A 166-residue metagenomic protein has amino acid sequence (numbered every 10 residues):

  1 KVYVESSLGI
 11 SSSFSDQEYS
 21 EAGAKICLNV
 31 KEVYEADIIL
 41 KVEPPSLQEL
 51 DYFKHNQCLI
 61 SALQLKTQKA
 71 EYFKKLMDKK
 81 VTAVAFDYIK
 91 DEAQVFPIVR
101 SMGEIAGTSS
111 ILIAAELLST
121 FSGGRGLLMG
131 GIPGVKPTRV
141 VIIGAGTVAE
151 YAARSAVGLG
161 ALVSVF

Functional and structural regions predicted by a protein language model:
K1-F14, G123-F166: Glycine-rich phosphate/diphosphate-binding loop of Rossmann-like nucleotide-binding domains
K1-K75, K79: An N-terminal-biased, well-structured beta-alpha scaffold segment characteristic of Rossmann-like dinucleotide-binding
D16, F73, I111, A152-A153: Generic hydrophobic/aromatic pocket-lining and core-packing "Φ" positions
S20, E104, V141-I143: Generic detector of intrinsically disordered, low-complexity, polar/charged segments
A24-K25, I38, D78-T82, A115-G123 (+2 more regions): Generic secondary-structure signature for well-ordered alpha-helical cores
L47-T138: Glycine/serine-rich phosphate-binding loop and adjoining beta1-alpha1 elements at the start of nucleotide-handling
